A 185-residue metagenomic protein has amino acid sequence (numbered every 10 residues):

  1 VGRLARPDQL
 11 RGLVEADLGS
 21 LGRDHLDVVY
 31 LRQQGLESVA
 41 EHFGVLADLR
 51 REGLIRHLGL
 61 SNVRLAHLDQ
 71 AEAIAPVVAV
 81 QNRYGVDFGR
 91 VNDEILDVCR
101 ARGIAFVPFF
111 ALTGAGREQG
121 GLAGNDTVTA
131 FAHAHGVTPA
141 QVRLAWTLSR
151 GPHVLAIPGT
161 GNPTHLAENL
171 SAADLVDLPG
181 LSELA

Functional and structural regions predicted by a protein language model:
V1, D8, D24, A111-A115: N-terminal binding-site loop/beta-alpha segment at the start of enzyme catalytic domains that lines or forms
V1-D8, R32, E37: Active-site mouth loops of central-metabolism enzymes
R3, G19, D174-V176: Helix-turn-helix-type domain boundary/helix-start signal
A5-G22, E41, R64-D69: Short, acidic/polar
V14, L26-D27, L181: Structured N-terminal alpha/beta-domain signature that marks small ligand/cofactor-binding or signaling modules
A16, H25, V45-L49: Structural preference for long, well-ordered alpha-helical segments within the folded cores of structured domains
L18-L36: Active-site groove signature of glycoside hydrolases
L31-A185: Beta/alpha (TIM)-barrel catalytic core signal, keyed to glycine-rich beta->alpha loops juxtaposed to Asp/Glu that bind
